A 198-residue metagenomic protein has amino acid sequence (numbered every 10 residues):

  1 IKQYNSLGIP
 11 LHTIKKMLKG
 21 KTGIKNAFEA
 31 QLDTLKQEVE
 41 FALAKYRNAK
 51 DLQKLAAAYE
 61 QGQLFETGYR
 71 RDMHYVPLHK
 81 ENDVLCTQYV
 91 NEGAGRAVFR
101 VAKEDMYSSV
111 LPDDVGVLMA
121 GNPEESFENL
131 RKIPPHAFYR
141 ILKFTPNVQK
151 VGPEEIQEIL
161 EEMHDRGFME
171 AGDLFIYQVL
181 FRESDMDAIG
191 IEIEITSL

Functional and structural regions predicted by a protein language model:
I1, Q88-Y89, G152: A short, polar/proline- and glycine-enriched secondary-structure boundary/capping micro-motif
K2, L7, L11-E66: Short, charged amphipathic alpha-helical surface segments
P10-I24, K80-V90, K132-L142: Short N-terminal helix-initiation segments at or just after the protein's N-terminus
A30-K36, A94-R100, P146-G152: Short low-complexity stretches enriched in small and charged residues
A58-N129, D173, Q178-R182: Acidic, aliphatic-rich amphipathic alpha-helical segments
G116-L198: C-terminal regulatory/effector modules of DNA-binding transcriptional regulators
